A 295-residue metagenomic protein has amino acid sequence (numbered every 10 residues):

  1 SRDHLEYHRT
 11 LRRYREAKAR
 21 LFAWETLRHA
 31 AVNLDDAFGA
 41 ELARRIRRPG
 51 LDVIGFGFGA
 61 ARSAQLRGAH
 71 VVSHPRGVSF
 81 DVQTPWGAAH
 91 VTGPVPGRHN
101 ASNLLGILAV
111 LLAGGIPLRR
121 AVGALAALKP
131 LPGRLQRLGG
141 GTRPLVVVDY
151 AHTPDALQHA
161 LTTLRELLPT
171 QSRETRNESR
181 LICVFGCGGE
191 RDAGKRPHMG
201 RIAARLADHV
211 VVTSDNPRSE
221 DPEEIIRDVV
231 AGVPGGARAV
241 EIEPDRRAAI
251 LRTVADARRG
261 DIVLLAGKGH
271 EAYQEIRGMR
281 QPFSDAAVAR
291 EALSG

Functional and structural regions predicted by a protein language model:
S1-V146, G232, A237-E241: Acidic, Mg2+-coordinating active-site environments of NTP-dependent enzymes
D52, P96, G106-G133, R137-G295: ATP-dependent carboxylate-amine ligase
